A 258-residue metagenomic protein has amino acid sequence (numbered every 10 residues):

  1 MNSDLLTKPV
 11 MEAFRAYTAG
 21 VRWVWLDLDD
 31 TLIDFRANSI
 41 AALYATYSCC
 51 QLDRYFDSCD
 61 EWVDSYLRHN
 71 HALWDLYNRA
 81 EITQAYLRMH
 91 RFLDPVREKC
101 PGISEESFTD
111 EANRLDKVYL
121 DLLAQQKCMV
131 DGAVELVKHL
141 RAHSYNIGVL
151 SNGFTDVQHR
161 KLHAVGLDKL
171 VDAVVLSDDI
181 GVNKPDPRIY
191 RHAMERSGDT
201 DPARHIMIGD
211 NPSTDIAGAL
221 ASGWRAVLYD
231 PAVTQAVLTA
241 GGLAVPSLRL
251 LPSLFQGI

Functional and structural regions predicted by a protein language model:
M1-V24, A37, V134, K138-R141 (+1 more regions): Asp-based, Mg2+/Mn2+-dependent phosphohydrolase catalytic module
D4-R68: Active-site neighborhood of HAD-like aspartate-dependent phosphohydrolases
F14, G20, A85-Y86, F108-N113 (+1 more regions): Short, acidic loop-to-helix structural element flanking the phosphoryl-transfer center in phosphate-processing enzymes
S39-I40, F56-D60, Q84-A85, E105-T109 (+1 more regions): Alpha-helix N-cap/helix-initiation sites
S39-Y47, Y66-N70, F92, V96 (+2 more regions): Hydrophobic alpha-helical core bundles mediating ligand binding, dimerization, or RNAP-core interactions
L43, V63-Y66, M89, Y190 (+1 more regions): A general structural signal for well-ordered alpha-helical segments in protein cores
Q51-Y55, E98-S107, G166-L170, G198-D199: Short helix-capping segments at alpha-helix termini
H71-V118: A metal-dependent, Asp-based hydrolase signature
